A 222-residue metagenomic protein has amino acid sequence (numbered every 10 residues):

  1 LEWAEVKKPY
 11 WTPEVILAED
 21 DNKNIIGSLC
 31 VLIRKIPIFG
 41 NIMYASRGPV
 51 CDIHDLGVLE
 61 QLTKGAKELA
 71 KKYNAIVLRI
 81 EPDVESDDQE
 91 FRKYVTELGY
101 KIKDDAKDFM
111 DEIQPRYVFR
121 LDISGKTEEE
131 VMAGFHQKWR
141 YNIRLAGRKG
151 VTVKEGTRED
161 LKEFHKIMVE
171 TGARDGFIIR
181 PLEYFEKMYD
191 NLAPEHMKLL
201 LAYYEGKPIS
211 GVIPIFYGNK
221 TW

Functional and structural regions predicted by a protein language model:
L1-N22, I26-F39, P82-D87, L98-W222: A conserved beta-strand-loop-helix scaffold within acyl/acetyltransferase catalytic domains
F39-D111, G218-W222: Acyl-donor binding region in acyl/amide transferases
